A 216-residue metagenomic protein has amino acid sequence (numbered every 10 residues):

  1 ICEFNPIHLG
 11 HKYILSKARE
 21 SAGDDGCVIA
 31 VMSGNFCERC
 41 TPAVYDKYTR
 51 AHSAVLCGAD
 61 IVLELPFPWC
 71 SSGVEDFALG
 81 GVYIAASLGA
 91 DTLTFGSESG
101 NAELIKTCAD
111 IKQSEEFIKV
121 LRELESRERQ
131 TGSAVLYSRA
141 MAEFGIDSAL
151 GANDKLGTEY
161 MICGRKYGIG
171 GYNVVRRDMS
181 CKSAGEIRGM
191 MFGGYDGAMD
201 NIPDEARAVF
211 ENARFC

Functional and structural regions predicted by a protein language model:
I1-R50: N-terminal catalytic cores of NTP/NDP-binding nucleotidyl/phosphoryl-transfer enzymes
C2, C37-E38, A54, P68-W69 (+1 more regions): Short, contiguous strand/loop micro-motifs
A18, R50-S53, G157-I162: Structured alpha-helical segments in the cores of large, soluble enzyme domains
R19, V55, V82-A86: Non-catalytic positions within long, well-ordered alpha-helices that form the structural scaffold/packing of enzyme
G26, D60, D91: Short acidic/polar active-site loop segments enriched in Thr and Asp
D46-A51, A78-V82: Short, acidic/polar
H52-P66: A glycine-rich helix N-cap at a beta->alpha junction
E64-C216: Active-site cores that bind ATP or allylic diphosphates and position pyrophosphate for catalysis
